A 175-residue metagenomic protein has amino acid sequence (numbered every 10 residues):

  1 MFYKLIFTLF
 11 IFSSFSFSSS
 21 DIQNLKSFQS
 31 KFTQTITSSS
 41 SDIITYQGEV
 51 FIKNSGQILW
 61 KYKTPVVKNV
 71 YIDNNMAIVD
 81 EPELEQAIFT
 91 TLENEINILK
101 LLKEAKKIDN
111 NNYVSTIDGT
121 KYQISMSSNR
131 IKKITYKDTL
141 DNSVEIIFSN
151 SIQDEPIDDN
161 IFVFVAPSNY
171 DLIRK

Functional and structural regions predicted by a protein language model:
K4-S14: Sec-dependent N-terminal signal peptides
S16-S20: Boundary at the C-terminal end of the N-terminal hydrophobic targeting segment
I22-S41: A short, Trp-centered hydrophobic/proline-enriched beta-strand micro-motif
F32, I58-Y62, A77-D80, S115 (+1 more regions): Short hydrophobic/aromatic-rich beta-strand segments that constitute the beta-sheet cores of beta-sandwich/beta-barrel
Q34, Y62-V66, N74-M76, E83 (+3 more regions): A mature extracytoplasmic/lumenal domain signature
I43-I44, D109-N110, T116-K121, M126-K175: Non-transmembrane domains of secretory- and envelope-associated proteins
G48-I96: An acidic-aromatic
P82-G119: Flexible, surface-exposed loop/linker segments and immediately adjacent secondary-structure boundaries
